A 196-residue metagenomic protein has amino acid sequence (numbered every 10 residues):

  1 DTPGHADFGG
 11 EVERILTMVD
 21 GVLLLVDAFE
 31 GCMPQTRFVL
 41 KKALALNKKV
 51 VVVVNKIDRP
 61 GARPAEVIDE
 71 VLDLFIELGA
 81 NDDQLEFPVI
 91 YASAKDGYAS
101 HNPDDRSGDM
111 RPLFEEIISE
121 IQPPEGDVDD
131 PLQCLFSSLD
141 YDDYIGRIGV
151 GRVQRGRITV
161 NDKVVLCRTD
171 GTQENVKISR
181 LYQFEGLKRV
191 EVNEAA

Functional and structural regions predicted by a protein language model:
T2-A196: Structural and coupling elements of P-loop NTPases
